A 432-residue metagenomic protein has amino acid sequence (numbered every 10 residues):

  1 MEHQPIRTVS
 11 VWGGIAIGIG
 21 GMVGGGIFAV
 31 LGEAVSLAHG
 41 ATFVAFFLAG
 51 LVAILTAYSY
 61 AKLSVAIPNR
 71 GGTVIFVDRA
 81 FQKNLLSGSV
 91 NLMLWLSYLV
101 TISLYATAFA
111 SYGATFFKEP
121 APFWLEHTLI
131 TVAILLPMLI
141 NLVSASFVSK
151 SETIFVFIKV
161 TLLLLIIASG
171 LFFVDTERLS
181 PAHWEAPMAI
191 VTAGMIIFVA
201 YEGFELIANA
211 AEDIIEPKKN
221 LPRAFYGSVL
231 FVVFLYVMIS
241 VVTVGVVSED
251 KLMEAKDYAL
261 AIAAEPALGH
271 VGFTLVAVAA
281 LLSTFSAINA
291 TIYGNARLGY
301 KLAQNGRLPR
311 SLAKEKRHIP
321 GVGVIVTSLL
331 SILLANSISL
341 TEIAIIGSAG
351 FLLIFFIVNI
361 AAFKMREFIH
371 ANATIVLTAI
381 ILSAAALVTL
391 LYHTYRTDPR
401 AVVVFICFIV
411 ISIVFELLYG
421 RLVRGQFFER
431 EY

Functional and structural regions predicted by a protein language model:
M1-G32, L37-A38, F47, I54 (+2 more regions): Membrane-interface "cap" regions at the ends of multi-pass membrane proteins
M1-R7, F43, P120-T131, T153-A277 (+2 more regions): Helix-loop-helix junctions that connect adjacent transmembrane segments in multi-pass membrane transporters
I6-V9, A29-F123, S228-F231, M238 (+1 more regions): Extracellular loop-to-transmembrane helix junctions
R7-G18, L51, K83-S97, L129-A133 (+3 more regions): Select transmembrane alpha-helical segments in multipass membrane proteins
N69, M93-A108, Y201, L206-I214 (+3 more regions): Membrane-helix boundary/coupling elements in multi-pass transport proteins
I75-K83, T115-E119, Y226-N289, R307-L340: TM-loop-TM module centered on a large, flexible mid-protein loop between adjacent transmembrane helices in multi-pass
G113, L125-F173, W184-A186, F225-V229 (+3 more regions): Membrane-interface loop-to-helix entry segments
S169, F363-Y432: A generic transmembrane alpha-helix motif of multi-pass inner-membrane proteins
